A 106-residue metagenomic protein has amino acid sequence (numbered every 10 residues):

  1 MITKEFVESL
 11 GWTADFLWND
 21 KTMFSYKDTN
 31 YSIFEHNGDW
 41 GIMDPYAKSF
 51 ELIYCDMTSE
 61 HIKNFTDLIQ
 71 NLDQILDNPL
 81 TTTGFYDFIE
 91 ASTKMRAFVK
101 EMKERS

Functional and structural regions predicted by a protein language model:
M1-F24, M95, V99-R105: Negatively charged, low-complexity tracts enriched in Asp/Glu with abundant Ser/Thr
F16-I89, T93: Acidic, low-complexity, intrinsically disordered interaction modules
